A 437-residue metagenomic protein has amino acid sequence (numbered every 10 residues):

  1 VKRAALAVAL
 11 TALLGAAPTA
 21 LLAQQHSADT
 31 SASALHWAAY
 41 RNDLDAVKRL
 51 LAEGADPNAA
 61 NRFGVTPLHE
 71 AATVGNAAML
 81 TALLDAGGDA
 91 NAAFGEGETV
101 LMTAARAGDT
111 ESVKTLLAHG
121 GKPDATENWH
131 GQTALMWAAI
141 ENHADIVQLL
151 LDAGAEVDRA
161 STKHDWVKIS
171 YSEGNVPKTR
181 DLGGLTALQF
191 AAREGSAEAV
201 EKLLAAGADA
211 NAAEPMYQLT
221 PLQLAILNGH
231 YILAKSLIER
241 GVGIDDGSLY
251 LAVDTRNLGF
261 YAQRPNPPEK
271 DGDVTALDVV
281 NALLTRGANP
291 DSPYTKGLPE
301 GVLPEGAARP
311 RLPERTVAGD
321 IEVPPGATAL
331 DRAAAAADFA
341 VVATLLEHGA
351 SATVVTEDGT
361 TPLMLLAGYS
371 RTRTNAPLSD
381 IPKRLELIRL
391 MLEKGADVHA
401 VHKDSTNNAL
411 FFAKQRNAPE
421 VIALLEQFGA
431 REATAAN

Functional and structural regions predicted by a protein language model:
A7-A17: Bacterial N-terminal signal peptides
Q25-F63, P67: N-terminal segments that cap or nucleate solenoid repeat domains
S31, G64, G97, H130-G131 (+6 more regions): Start-of-repeat signature of ankyrin repeats
W37-N42, E70-N76, T103-D109, W137-H143 (+8 more regions): Ankyrin repeat A-helix N-terminal signature
A46, A78-M79, E111-S112, D145-I146 (+6 more regions): Conserved ankyrin/ankyrin-like repeat signature
L51-D56, T81-D89, K114-K122, Q148-E156 (+6 more regions): Ankyrin repeat domain, specifically the short helix-to-loop turn at the C-terminus of the second helix of each repeat
P57-A60, A90-A93, P123-E127, V157-S161 (+8 more regions): Ankyrin repeat boundary signal
S405-A435: Leucine-rich solenoid repeat scaffolds
